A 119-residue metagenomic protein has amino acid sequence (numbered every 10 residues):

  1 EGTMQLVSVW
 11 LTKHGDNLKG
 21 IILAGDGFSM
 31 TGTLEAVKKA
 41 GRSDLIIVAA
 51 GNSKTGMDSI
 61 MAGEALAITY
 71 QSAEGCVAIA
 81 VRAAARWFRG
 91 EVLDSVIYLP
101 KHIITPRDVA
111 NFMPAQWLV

Functional and structural regions predicted by a protein language model:
E1-D58: Hydrophobic alpha-helical
V9, A36-K39, L66, A83-G90: Short basic/hydrophobic patches in alpha-helices and adjacent helix-turn junctions that form amphipathic surface motifs
G27, Q71-E74, A78: Electropositive phosphate-/nucleotide-binding environments in soluble metabolic enzymes
G32, S59, I79, A83: Alpha-helical scaffold segments in soluble metabolic enzymes
I46, L66-A67, H102: Conserved beta-strand segments of alpha/beta enzyme cores
A62-E74: Short beta-strand elements at the ligand-binding edges of bilobed clamshell
G75-V119: Hinge/cleft segment of the Venus flytrap/periplasmic-binding protein
